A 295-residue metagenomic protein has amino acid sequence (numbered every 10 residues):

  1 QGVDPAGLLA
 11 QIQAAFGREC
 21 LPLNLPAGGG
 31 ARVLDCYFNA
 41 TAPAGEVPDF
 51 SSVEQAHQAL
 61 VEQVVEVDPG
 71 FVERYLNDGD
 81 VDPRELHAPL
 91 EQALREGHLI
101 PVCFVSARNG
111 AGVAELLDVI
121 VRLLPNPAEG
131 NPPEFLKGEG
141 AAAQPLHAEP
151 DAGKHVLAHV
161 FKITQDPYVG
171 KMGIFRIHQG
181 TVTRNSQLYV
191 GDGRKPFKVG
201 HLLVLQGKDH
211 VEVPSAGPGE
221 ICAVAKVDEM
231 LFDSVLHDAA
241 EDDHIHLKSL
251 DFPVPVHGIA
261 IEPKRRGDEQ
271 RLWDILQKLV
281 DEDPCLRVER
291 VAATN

Functional and structural regions predicted by a protein language model:
Q1-N295: Structural and coupling elements of P-loop NTPases
